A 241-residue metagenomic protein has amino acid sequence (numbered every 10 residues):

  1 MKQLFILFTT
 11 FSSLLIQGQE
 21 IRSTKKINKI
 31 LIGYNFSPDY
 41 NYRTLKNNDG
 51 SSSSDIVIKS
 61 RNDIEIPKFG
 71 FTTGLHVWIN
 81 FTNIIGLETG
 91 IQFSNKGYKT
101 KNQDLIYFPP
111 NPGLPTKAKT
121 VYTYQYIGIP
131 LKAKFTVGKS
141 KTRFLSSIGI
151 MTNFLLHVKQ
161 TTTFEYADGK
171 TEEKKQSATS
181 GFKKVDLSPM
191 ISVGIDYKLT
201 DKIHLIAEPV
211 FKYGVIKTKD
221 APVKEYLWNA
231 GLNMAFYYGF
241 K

Functional and structural regions predicted by a protein language model:
M1-N35, T142-F144, W228, N233-K241: Bacterial Sec-dependent N-terminal signal peptides
Q19-H76, G239-K241: Short glycine/proline- and aromatic-enriched beta-strand/turn motifs that initiate or cap beta-hairpins
I30, F71, I85, I127 (+3 more regions): Hydrophobic core residues within well-ordered beta-strands of beta-rich domains
Y34, P38, F71-F81, I91-F93 (+5 more regions): Residues on the lipid-exposed face of transmembrane beta-strands in outer-membrane beta-barrel proteins
Y42-K68, K96-Y126, L155-D186, T218-L227: Extracellular/periplasm-exposed beta-strand and loop segments of Gram-negative cell-envelope proteins, dominated by
I84-L87, K141-T142, K202-L205: Repeated loop/turn-to-beta-strand initiation elements of outer-membrane beta-barrel proteins
S94-N95, T123, T136-L145, M151-H157 (+3 more regions): Acidic/histidine-enriched, beta-strand-rich ligand/metal-binding domains
S180-F182, D186-K241: Predominantly the C-terminal beta-signal and adjacent terminal strand-loop region of outer-membrane beta-barrel
